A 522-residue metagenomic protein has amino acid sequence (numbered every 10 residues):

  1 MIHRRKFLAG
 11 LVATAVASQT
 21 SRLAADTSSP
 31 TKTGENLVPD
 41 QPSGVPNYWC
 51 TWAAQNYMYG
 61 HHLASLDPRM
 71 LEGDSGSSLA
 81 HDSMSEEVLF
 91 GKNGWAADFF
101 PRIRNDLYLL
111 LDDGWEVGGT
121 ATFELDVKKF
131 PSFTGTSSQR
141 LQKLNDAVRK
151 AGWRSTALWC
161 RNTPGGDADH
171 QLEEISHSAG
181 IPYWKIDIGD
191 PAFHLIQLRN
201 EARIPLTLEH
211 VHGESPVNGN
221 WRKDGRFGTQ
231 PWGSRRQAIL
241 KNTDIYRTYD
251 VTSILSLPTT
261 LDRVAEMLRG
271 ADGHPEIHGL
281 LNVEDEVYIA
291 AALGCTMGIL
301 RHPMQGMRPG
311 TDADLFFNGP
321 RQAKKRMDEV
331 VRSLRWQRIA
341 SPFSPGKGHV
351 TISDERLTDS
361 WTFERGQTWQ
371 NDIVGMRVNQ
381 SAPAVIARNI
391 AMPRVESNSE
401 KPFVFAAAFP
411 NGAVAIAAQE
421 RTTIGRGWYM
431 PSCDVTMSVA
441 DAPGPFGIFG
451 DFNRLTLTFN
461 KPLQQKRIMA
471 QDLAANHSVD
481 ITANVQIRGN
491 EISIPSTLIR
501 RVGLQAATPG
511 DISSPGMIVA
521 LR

Functional and structural regions predicted by a protein language model:
M1, Q19-P39: C-terminal segment of N-terminal export signals and the immediately downstream linker at the start of the mature
K6-A25: N-terminal export signals
A9, Q41, P101-I103, N200: A generic structural signal for short, solvent-exposed coil/turn residues that cap or connect secondary-structure
G10-V12, P191, S253: A periodicity- and composition-biased signal for non-globular, repetitive helical segments
Q41, N47-C50, Y57-S78, Q197-I512: Active-site-proximal substrate-binding groove within the catalytic cores of carbohydrate-active enzymes
W49, A54-F193: Aromatic-lined carbohydrate-binding/catalytic grooves of carbohydrate-active enzymes
I468, M517-L521: Short, aromatic- and glycine-rich surface loops/edge beta-strands on solvent-exposed regions
